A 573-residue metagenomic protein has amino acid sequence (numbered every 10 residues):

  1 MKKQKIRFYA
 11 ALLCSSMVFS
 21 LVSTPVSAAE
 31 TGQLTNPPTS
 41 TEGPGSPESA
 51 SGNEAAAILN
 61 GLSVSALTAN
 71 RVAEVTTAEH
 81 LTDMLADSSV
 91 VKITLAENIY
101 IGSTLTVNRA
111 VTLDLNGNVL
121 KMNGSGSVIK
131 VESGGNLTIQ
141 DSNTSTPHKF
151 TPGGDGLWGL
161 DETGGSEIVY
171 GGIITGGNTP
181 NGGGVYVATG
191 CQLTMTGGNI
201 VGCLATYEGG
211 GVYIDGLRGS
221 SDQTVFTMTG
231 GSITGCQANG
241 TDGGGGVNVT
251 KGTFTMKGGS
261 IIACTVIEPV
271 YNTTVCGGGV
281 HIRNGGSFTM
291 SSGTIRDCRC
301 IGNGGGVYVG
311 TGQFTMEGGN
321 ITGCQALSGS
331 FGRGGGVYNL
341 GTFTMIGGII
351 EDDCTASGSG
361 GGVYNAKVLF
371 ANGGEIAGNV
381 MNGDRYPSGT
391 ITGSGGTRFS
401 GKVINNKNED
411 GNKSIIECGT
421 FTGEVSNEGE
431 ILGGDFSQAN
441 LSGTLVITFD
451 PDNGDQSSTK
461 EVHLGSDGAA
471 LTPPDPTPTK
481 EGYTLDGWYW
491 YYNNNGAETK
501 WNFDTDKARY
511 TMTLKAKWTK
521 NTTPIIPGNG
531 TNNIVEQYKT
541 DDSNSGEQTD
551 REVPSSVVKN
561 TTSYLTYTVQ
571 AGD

Functional and structural regions predicted by a protein language model:
Q4-V26: Sec-dependent N-terminal signal peptides of Gram-positive bacterial secreted proteins and lipoproteins
T24-A86, T522-P554: Low-complexity, acidic Ser/Thr/Pro-rich repeat tracts that form intrinsically disordered stalk/linker regions of very
A73-V75, M84-I101, V111-N116, D504 (+2 more regions): Glycine-rich repeat segments that build the extracellular carbohydrate-interaction surface of secreted and virion
T77, M84, L95, L113 (+14 more regions): Extracellular/surface recognition and adhesion modules
H80-A86, Y100-N108, L113, S127 (+5 more regions): Short, T/G/N/S-enriched strand-turn elements that build extracellular solenoid repeat scaffolds
Y100-T112, L120-D141, T146-K149, G153-G164 (+7 more regions): Extracellular beta-strand-rich solenoid/capping regions of secreted or surface-exposed proteins that bind or remodel
G117-S125, S142-N181, T196-E208, Q223-G243 (+6 more regions): Beta-strand-rich solenoid/repeat architectures in extracellular/passenger domains of polysaccharide-targeting enzymes
Q140, L441-D573: Secondary-structure capping and domain/repeat boundary segments
